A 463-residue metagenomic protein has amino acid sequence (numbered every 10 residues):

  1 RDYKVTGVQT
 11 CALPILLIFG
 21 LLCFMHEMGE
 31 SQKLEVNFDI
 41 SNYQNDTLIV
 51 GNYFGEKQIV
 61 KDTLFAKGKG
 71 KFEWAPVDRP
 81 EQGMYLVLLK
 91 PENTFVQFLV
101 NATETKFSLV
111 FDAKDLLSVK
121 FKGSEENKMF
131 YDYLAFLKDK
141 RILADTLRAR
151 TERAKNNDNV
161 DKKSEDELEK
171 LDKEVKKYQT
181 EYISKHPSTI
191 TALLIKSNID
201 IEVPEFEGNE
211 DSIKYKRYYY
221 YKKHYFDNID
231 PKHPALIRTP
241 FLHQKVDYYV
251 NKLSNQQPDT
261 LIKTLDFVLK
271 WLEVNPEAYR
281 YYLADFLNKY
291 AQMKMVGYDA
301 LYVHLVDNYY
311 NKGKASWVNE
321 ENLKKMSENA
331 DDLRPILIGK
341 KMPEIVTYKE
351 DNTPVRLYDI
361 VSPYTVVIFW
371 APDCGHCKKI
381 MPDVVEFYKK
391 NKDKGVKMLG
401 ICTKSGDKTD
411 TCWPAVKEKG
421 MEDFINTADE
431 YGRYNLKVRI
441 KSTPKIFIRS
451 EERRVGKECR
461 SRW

Functional and structural regions predicted by a protein language model:
R1-I15, E452-W463: Single conserved hydrophobic/aromatic residue that forms the stacking wall/gate of nucleotide- or nucleobase-binding
A12-F38: Bacterial Sec-dependent N-terminal signal peptides
Q32-P187, S197-N228: A non-transmembrane, solvent-exposed segment enriched in polar/low-complexity residues
Q292-Y348, T353, Y358-D359, K389 (+2 more regions): N-proximal helix/coil linker or "cap" segments that precede and/or mark the start of modular domains
I345, P444-K457: A short, hydrophobic beta-strand/beta-hairpin element that forms part of a small beta-sheet core
V355-V384, K397-L399: Short active-site neighborhood of thiol/selenol oxidoreductases, capturing the structured segment around
G395-T409, M421-G432: Thiol-based oxidoreductase modules, predominantly thioredoxin-like and allied folds used for disulfide exchange
W413-F447: Short, internal strand/loop/helix patches that form the active-site neighborhood or redox-interaction surface
